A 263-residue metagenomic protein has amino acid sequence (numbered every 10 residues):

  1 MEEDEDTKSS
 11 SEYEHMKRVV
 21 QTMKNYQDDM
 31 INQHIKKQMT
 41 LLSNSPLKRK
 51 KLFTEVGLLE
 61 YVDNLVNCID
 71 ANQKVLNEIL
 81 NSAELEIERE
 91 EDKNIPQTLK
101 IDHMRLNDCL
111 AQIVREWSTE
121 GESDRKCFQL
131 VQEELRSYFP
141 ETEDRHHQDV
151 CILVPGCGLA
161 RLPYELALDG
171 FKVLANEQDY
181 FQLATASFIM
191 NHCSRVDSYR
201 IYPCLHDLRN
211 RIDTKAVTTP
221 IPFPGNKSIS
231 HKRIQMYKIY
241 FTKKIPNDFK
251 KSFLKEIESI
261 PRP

Functional and structural regions predicted by a protein language model:
M1-V150, L159: N-terminal accessory segments
C151-L159, Y240-P263: C-terminal, well-structured subdomains that either form a transmembrane helix-short loop-helix hairpin in multi-pass
L159-V173: Conserved SAM-binding loop of SAM-dependent methyltransferases across substrates and taxa, primarily the Class I
N176: The conserved SAM/SAH-binding core of class I Rossmann-like methyltransferase domains, concentrating on the hydrophobic
D179: Conserved SAM/SAH-binding beta-strand->alpha-helix loop
Q182: Conserved short alpha-helix immediately C-terminal to the canonical SAM/SAH-binding motif I of Rossmann-like
A186-S187: Conserved SAM-binding loop
M190-D248: S-adenosyl-L-methionine
